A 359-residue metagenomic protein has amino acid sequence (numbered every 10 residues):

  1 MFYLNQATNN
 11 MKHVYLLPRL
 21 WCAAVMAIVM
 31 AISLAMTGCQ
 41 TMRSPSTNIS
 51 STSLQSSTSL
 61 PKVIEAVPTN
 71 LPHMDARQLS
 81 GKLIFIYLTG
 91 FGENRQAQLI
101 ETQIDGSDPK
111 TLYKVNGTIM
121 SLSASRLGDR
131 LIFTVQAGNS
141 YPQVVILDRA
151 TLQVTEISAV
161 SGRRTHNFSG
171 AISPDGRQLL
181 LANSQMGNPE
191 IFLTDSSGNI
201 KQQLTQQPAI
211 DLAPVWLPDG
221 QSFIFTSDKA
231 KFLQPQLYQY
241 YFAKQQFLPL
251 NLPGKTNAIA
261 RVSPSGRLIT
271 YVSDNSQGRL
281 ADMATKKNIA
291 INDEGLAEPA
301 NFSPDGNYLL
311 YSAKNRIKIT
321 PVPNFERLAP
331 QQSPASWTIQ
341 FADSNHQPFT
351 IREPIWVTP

Functional and structural regions predicted by a protein language model:
M1-N10: N-terminal amphipathic/basic-hydrophobic helices that include classical n-h-c signal peptides and signal-anchor
A7, A24-V25, M42-S46: Short helical patches
N10-V25: Bacterial N-terminal signal peptides that target proteins for export
I28-I32: Gram-negative bacterial Sec-dependent N-terminal signal peptides
C39-P359: Sequence signature of WD/YWTD-type beta-propeller architectures
